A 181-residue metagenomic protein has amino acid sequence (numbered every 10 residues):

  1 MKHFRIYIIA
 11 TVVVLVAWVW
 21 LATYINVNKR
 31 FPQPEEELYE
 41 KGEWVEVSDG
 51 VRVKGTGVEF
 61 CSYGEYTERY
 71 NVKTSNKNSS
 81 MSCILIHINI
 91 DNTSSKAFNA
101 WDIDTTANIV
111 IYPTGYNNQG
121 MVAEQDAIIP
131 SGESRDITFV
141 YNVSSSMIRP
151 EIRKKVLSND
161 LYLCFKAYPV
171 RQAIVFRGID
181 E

Functional and structural regions predicted by a protein language model:
K2-L85, N89-E181: Conserved functional micro-motifs across diverse proteins
